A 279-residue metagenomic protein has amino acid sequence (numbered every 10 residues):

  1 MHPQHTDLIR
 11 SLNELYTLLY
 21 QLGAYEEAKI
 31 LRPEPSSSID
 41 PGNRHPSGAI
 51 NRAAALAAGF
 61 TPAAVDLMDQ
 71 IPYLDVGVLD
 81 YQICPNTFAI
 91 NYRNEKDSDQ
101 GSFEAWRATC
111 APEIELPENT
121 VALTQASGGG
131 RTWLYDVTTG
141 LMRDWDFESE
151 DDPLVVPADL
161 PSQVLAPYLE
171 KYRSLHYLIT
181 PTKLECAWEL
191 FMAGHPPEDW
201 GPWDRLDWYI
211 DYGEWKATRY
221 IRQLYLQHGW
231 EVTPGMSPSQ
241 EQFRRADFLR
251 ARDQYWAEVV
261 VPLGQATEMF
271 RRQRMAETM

Functional and structural regions predicted by a protein language model:
M1-A54, D66-M279: A C-terminal-region feature
